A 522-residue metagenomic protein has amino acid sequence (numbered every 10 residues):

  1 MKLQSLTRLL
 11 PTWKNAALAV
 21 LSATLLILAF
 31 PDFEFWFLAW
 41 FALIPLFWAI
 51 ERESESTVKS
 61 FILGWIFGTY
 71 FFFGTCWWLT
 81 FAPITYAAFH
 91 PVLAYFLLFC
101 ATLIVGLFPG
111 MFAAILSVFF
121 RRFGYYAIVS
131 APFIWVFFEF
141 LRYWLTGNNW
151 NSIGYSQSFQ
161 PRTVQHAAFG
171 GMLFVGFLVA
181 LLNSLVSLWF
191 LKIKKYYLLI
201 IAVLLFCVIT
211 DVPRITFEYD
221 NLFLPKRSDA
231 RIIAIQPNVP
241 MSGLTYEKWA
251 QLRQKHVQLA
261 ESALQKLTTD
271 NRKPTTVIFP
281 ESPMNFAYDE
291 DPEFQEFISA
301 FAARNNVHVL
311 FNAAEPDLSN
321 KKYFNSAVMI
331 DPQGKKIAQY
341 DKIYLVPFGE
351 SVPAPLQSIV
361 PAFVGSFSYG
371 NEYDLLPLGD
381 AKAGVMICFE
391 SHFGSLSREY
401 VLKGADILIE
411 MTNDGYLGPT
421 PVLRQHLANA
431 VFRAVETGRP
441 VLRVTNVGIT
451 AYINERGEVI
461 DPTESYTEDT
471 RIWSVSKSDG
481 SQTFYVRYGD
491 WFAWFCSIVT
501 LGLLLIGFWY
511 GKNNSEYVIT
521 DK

Functional and structural regions predicted by a protein language model:
M1-L10, Q265-T275, K512-K522: Intrinsic disorder/low-complexity segments
K2-D220, P419, T445-I453, I460 (+2 more regions): Membrane-embedded alpha-helical bundles of multi-pass enzymes that act on lipidic or dolichyl-linked glycan substrates
A17, L185, Q258, R272-K273 (+3 more regions): Intrinsic disorder/low-complexity detector
W40, F81, L145, A287 (+4 more regions): A ubiquitous, low-specificity "background" feature that marks scattered single residues across proteins without
K192-K194, L224, N271, N306 (+1 more regions): Short, flexible coil/linker elements and helix-boundary hinge sites characteristic of intrinsically disordered
T216-W491: Soluble catalytic domains of enzymes that build or remodel membrane lipids, polysaccharides, and related
D380-A381, W509, N514: Eukaryotic scaffold repeat domains enriched in small/polar residues
